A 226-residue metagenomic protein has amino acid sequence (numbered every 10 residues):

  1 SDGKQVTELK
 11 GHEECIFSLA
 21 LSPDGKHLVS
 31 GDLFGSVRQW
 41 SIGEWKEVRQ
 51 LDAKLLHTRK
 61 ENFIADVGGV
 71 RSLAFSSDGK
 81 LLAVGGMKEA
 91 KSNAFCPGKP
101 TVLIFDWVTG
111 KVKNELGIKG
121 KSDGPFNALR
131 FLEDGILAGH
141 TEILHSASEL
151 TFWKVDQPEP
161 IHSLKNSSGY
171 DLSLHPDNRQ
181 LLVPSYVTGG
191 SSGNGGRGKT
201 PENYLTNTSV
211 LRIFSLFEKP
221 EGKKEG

Functional and structural regions predicted by a protein language model:
S1-G226: WD40-repeat beta-propeller superdomains and closely related acidic/aromatic-rich repeat-like regions
